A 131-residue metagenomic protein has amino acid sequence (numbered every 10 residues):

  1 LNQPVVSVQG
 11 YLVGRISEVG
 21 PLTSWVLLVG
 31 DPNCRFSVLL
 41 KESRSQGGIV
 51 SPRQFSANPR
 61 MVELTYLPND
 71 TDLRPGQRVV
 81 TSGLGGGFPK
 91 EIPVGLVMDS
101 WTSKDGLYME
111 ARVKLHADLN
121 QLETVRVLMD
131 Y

Functional and structural regions predicted by a protein language model:
L1-Y131: A secondary-structure micro-motif
